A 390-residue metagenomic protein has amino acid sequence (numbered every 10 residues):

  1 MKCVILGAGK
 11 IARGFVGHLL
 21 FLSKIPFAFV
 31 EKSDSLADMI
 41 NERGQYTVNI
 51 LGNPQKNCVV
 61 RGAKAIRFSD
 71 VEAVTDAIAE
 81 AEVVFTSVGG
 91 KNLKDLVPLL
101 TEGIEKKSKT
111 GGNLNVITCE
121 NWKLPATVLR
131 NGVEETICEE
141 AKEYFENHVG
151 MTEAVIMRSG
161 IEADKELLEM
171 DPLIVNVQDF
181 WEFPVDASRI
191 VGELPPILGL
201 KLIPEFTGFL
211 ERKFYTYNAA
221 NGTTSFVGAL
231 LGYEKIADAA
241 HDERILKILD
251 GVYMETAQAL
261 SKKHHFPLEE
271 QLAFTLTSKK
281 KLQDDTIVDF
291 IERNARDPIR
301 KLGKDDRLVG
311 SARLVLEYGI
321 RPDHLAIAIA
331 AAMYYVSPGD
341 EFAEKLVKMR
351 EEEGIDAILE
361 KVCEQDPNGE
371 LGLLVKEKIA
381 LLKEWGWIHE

Functional and structural regions predicted by a protein language model:
M1-L6, K10-E390: Substrate/ligand-engaging "lid" and interaction regions
